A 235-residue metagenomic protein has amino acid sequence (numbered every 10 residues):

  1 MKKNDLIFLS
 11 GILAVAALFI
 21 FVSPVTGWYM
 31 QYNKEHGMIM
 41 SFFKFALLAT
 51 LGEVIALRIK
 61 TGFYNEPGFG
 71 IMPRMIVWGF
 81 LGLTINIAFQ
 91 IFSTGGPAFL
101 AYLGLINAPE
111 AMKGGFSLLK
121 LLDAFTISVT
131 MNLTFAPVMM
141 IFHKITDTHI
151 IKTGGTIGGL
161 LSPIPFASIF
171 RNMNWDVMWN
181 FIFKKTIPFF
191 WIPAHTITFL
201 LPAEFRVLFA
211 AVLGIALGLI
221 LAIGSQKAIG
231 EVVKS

Functional and structural regions predicted by a protein language model:
M1-I12: N-terminal membrane topogenic signal
S10-G27: Alpha-helical transmembrane segments of multi-pass membrane proteins
Q31-T50: Loop-to-helix transition at the N-terminal end of transmembrane alpha-helices
K60-S93, A98: Hydrophobic/aromatic-rich structural module bridging two neighboring secondary-structure elements via a short loop
I71-L83, A111-F135: Alpha-helical membrane-spanning segments of integral membrane proteins, especially the hydrophobic core of TM bundles
G82-L103, F125-I157: Transmembrane alpha-helix/helix-exit interface in multi-pass inner-membrane proteins
G96-L122, T153-P165: Membrane-interface interhelical connector segments
F190-T198: Hydrophobic, membrane-inserted alpha-helices
